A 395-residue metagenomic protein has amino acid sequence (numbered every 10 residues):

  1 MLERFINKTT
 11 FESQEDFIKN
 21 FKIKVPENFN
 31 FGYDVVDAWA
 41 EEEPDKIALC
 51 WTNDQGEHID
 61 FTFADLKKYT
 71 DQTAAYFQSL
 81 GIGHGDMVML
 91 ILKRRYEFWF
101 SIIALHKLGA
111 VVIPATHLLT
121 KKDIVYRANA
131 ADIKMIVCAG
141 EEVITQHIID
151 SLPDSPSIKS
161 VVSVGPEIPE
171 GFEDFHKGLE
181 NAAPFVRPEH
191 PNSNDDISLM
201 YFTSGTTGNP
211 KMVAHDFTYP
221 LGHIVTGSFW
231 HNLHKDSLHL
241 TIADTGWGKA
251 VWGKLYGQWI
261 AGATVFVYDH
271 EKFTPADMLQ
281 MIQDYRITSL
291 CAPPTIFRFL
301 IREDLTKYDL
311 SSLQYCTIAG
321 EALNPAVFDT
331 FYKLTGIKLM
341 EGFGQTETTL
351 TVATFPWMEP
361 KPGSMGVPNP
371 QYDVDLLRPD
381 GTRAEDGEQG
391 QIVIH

Functional and structural regions predicted by a protein language model:
P44-I47, S163-E173, E180-F202, N209 (+2 more regions): Conserved pre-ATP/AMP-binding loop-to-beta segment of ANL
D45, L49-I103, T120-V125, H176-K177 (+1 more regions): Conserved AMP-binding/adenylate-forming core of the ANL superfamily
I59-A64, S198-G222: Conserved AMP-binding A3 loop
K67-T73, E180-F185, N194, V213-H234 (+2 more regions): Conserved structural elements of the adenylate-forming
I103, K107-K177: Structural core segment of the AMP-binding/adenylate-forming
H176, I260, I287-C291, I301-K361 (+1 more regions): Gly/Ser/Thr-rich phosphate-binding loop
L221-T241, T245-T288, E303: Conserved AMP-binding/adenylation subdomain of ANL enzymes
D375-H395: Conserved beta-loop-beta connector loops within the AMP-binding
